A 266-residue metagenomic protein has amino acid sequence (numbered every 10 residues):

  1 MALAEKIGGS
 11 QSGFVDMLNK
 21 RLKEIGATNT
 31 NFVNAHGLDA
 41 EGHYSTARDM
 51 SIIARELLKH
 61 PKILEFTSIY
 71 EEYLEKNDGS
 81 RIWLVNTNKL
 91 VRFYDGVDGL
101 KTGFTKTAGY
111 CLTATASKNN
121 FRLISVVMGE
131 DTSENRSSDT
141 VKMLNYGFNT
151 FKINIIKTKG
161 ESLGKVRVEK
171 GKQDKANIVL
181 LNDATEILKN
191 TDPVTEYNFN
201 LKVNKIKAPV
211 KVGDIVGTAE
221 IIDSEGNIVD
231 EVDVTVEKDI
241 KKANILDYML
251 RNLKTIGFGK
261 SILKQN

Functional and structural regions predicted by a protein language model:
M1: Acidic/histidine-rich, surface-exposed loop or edge segments in extracytoplasmic proteins
A4-R55, K62: Mid-domain, small-residue-enriched loop/turn segments at the edges of structured enzyme/sensor domains
A27, G42-Y44, R48-N266: Domain-terminus/edge residues, biased toward the C-terminal soluble/receptor-binding domains of extracytoplasmic
